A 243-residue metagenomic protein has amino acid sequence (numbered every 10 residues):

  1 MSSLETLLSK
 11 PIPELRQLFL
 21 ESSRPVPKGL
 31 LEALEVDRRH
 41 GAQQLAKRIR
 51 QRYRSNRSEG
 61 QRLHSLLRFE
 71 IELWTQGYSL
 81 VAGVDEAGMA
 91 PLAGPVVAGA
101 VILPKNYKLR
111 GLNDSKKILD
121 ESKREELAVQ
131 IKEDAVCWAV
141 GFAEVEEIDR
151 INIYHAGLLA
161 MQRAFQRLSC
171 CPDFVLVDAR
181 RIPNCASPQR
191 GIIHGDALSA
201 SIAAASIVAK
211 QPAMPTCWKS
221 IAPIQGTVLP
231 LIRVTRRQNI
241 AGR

Functional and structural regions predicted by a protein language model:
M1-A82, M89-R243: RNase H-like, Mg2+-dependent phosphodiesterase core, and more generally RNA phosphate-backbone-engaging helix-loop
